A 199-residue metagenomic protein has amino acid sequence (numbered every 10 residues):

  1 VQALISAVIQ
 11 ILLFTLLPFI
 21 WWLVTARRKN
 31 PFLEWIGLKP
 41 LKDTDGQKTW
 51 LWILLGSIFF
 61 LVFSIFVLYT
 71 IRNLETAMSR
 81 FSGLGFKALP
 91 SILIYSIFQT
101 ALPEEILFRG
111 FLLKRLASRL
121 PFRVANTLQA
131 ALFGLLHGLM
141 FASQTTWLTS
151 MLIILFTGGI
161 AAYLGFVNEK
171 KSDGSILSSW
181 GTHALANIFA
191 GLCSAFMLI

Functional and structural regions predicted by a protein language model:
Q2-S6, F32-P103, S118, T145 (+1 more regions): Juxtamembrane helix-loop-helix connectors linking adjacent transmembrane helices in multi-pass membrane enzymes
V8, W50-L54, P90-L93, R123-L128 (+2 more regions): Hydrophobic alpha-helical transmembrane segments
I11-L16, L89-I94, I154-G159, L185: Membrane-embedded alpha-helical segments of multi-pass membrane proteins, especially the transmembrane helices
L16-F32: Membrane-water interface of transmembrane alpha-helices
F60-F66, A130-M140, A184-L192: Aromatic-anchored segments of alpha-helical transmembrane domains
P103-L128, E169-G174: Membrane-interface helix/loop boundary segments of multi-pass membrane proteins
F122-G138, T157-A161: Small-polar-interrupted transmembrane alpha-helices in polytopic inner-membrane proteins
L148-I199: Functionally important transmembrane alpha-helices
